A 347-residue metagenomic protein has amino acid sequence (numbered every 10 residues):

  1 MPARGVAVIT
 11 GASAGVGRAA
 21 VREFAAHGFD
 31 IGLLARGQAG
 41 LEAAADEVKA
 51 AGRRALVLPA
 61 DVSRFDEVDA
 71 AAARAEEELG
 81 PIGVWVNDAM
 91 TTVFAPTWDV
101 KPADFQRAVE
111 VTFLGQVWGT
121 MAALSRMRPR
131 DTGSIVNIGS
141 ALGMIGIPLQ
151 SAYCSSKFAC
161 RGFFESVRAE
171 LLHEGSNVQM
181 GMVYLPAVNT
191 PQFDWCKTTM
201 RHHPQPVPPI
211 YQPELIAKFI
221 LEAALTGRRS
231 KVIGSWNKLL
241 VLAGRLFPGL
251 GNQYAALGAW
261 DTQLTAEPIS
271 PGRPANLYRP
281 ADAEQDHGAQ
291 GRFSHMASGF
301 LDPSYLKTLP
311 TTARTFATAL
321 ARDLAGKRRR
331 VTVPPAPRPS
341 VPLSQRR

Functional and structural regions predicted by a protein language model:
S13-A14: Conserved glycine-rich cofactor-binding loop
H27-A44: Conserved glycine-rich Rossmann-like NAD(P)H-binding loop of the short-chain dehydrogenase/reductase
A60-A70, P102: The beta1-alpha1 cofactor-binding region of Rossmann-like NAD(H)/NADP(H)-dependent oxidoreductases
P96-T97, K101-V109: Substrate-binding pocket helix/loop in short-chain dehydrogenase/reductase
T120, S156: Active-site helix of classical SDR
S140: Residue(s) in the substrate-gating loop at a strand-loop-helix junction that position the organic substrate next
L172-P268: SDR active-site lid
